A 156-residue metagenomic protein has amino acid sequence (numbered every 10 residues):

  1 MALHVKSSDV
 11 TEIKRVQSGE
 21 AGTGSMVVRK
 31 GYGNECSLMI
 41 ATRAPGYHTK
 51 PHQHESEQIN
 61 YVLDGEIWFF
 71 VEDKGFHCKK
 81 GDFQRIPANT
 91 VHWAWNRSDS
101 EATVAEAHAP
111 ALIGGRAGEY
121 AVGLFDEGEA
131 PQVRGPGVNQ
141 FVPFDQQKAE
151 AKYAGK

Functional and structural regions predicted by a protein language model:
M1-C36, E119-K156: A short, N-terminal "cap"/entry segment at the start of jelly-roll beta-barrel domains of the cupin/DSBH fold
G22, M39-Q53: Conserved short histidine dyad/triad with adjacent acidic residue
I40, L63-D64, K79-K80: A cytosolic small-molecule/anion-sensing beta-strand core signal
P45-Y47, E55, K74, T90-V91 (+1 more regions): A generic "binding-loop/recognition-motif" signal
S56-I67, E72: Glycine- and acidic-residue-biased ligand/ion/polar-headgroup-sensing regions
W68, A88-R116: Ligand-binding loop in jelly-roll beta-barrel domains
D73-N89: Short acidic-glycine-tyrosine-enriched beta hairpin
